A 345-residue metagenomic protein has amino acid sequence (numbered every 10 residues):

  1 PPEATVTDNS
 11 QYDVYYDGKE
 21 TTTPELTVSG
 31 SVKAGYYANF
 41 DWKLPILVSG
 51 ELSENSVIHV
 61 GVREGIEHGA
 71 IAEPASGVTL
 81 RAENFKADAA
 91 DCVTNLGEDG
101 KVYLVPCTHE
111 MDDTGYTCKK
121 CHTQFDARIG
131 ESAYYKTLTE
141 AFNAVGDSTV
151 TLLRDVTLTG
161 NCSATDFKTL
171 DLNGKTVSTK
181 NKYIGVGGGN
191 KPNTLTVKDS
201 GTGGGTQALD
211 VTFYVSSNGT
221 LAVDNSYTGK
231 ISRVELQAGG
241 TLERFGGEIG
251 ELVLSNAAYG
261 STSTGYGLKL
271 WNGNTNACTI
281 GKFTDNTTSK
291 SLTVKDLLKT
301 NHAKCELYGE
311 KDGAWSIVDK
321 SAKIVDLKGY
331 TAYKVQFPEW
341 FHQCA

Functional and structural regions predicted by a protein language model:
P1-T21, S31-N39, G185, G204-N218 (+2 more regions): Glycine-centered low-complexity coil/loop motifs and glycine-rich tracts, especially the flexible linkers
E3, L153-D155, T165-F167, P192 (+5 more regions): Tight coil/turn sites that cap or link beta-strands
D17, T27-D147, T228-I231, F245-E251 (+2 more regions): Extracellular/surface-exposed low-complexity segments
G18, A34, W42-L44, T149-S178: N-terminal extracellular ligand-recognition/capping segment immediately after the signal peptide
L52, G65-I66, D155, K175 (+1 more regions): Acidic glycine-/aspartate-rich tracts in secreted/extracellular proteins
F142-D147, S163-T165, G189-N190: Flexible, charged surface loops at secondary-structure boundaries
T169-G229: Parallel beta-helix/beta-solenoid
